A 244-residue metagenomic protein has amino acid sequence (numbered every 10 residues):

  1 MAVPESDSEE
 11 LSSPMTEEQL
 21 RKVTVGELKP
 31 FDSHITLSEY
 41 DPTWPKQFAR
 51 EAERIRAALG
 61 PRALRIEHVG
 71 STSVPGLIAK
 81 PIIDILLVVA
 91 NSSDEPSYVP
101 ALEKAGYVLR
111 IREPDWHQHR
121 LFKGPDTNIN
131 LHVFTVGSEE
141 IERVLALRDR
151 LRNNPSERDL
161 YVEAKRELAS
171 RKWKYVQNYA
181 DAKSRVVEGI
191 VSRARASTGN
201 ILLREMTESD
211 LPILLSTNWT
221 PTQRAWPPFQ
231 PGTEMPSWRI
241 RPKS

Functional and structural regions predicted by a protein language model:
A2-E67, E188, S192: Helical scaffold of the NTase/Pol beta-like nucleotidyltransferase catalytic core
Y40-I55, V89-P125: Metal-dependent nucleotidyltransferase catalytic core
R54-P96: Active-site nucleotide-donor binding segment shared across nucleotidyl transfer reactions
E67-H68, Y107-W116, W226-G232: A short, aromatic/hydrophobic, helix- or strand-capping loop or linear motif that either lines the entrance/gate
D84, Y161, Y179: A residue-level signal for conserved active-site and pocket-lining positions in enzyme catalytic cores
I111-K165: Conserved, surface-exposed functional patches that form binding/active-site neighborhoods
L168-G199: Charged phosphate-binding loop/patch that engages nucleotide di/tri-phosphates or the phosphate backbone of nucleic
G199-S244: GNAT-family acyltransferases
